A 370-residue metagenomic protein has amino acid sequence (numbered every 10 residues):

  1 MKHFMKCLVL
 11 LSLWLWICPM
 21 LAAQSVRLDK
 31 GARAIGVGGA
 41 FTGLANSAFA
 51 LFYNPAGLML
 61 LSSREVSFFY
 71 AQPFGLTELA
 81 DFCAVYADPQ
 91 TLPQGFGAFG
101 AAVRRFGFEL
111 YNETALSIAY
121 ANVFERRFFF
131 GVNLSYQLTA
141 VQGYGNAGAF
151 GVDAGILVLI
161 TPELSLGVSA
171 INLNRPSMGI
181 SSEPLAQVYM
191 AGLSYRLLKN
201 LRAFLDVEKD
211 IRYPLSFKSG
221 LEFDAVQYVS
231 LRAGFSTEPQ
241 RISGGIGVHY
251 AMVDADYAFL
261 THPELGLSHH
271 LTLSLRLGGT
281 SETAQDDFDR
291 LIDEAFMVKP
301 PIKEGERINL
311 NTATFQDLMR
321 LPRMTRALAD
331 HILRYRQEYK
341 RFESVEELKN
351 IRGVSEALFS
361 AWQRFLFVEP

Functional and structural regions predicted by a protein language model:
M1-C7, P162: Positively charged n-region of N-terminal signal peptides that target proteins for export
C7-P19: Bacterial N-terminal signal peptides
Q24-K299: Subset of outer-membrane beta-barrel
I302-P322, E338, S344-N350, S360-P370: Extended, structured, electrostatic nucleic-acid-contact surfaces
L333-Q337: Residue-level signature of tetratricopeptide-repeat
